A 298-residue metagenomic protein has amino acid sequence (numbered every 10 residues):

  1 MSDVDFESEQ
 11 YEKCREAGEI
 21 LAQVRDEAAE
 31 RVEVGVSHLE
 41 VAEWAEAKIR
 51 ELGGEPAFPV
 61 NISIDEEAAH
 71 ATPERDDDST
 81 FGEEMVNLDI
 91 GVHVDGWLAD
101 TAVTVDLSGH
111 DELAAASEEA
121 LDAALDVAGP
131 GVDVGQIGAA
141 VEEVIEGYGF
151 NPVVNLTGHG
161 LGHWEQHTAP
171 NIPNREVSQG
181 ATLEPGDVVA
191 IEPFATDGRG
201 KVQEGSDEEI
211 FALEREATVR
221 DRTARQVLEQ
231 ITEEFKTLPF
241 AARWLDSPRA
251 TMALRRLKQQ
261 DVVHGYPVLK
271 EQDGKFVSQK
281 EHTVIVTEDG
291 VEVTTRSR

Functional and structural regions predicted by a protein language model:
M1-R298: Active-site neighborhoods and metal-handling regions in enzymes and metal-associated proteins
